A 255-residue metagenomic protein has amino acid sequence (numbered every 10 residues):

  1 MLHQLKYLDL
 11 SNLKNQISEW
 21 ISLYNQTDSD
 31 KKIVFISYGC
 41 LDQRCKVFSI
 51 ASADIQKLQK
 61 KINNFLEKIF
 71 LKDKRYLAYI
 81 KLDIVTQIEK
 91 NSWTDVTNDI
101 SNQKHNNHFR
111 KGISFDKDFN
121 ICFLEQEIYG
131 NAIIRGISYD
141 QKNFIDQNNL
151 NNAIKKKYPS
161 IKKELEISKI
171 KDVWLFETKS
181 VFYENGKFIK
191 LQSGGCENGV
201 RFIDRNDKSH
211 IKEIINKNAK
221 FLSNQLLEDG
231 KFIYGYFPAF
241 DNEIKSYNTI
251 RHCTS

Functional and structural regions predicted by a protein language model:
L2-Y79, N98-I250: Low-complexity, Ser/Thr/Pro/Gly-enriched N-terminal "stalk/linker" regions
W93-V96: PPIase-associated folding chaperone regions across multiple families
